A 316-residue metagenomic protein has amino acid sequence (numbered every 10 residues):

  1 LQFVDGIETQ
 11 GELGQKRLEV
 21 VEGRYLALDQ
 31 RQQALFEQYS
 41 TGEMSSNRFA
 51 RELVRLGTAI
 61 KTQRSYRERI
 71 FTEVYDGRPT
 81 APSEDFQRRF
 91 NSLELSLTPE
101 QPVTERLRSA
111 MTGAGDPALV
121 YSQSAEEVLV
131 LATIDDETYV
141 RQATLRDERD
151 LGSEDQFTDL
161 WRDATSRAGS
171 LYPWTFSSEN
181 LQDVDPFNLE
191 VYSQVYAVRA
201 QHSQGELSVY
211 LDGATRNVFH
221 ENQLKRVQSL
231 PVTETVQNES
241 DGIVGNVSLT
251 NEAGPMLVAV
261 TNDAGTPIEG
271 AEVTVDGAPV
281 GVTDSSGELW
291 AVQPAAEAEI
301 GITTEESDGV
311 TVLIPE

Functional and structural regions predicted by a protein language model:
L1-Q10: Short, charge-rich amphipathic alpha-helices with coiled-coil/heptad character
S46-T58: Short, charged, amphipathic alpha-helical segments
R55-G77: Amphipathic alpha-helical coiled-coil segments
A200-P255: Beta-strand-rich domain onsets/edges
G265-D276: Short, ordered, surface-exposed loop/turn motifs in non-cytosolic proteins
P279-V292: Short, acidic Ser/Thr/Gly-rich low-complexity loop/linker segments typical of extracellular and cell-surface proteins
A296-D308: Short, aromatic- and glycine-rich surface loops/edge beta-strands on solvent-exposed regions
E306-E316: Edge beta-strands of extracellular beta-sandwich domains
